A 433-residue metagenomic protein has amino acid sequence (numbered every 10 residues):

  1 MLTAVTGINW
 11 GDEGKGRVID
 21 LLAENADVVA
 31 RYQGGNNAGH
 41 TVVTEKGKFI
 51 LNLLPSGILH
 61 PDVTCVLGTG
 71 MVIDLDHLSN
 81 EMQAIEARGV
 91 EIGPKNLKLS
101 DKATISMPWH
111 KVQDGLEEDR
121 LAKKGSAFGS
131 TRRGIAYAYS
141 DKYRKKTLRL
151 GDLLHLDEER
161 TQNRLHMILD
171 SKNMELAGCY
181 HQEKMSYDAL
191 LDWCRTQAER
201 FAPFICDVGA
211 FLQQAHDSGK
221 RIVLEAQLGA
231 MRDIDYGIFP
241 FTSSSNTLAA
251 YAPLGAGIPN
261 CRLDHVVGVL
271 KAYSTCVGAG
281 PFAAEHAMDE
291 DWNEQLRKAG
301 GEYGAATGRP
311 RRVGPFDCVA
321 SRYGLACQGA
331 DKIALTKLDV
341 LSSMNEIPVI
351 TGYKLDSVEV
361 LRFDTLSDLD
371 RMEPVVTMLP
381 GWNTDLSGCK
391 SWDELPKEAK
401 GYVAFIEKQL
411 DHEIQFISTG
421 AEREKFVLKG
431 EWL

Functional and structural regions predicted by a protein language model:
M1-L433: Non-transmembrane, aqueous-exposed alpha-helical and coiled segments at domain scale
